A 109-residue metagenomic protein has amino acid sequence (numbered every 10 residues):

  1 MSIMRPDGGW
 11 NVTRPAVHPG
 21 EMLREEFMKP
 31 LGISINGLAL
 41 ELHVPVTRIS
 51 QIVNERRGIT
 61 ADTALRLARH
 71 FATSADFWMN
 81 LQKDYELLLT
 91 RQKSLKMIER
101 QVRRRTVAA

Functional and structural regions predicted by a protein language model:
M1-E25, P30-L31, M97-Q101, A109: N-terminal flexible/basic segments that precede or flank functional cores
P19, S74-A75: Hydrophobic side chains within well-formed alpha-helices
G32-Q51: Short alpha-helical DNA-recognition segment
N54-R56, K83: Residue-level detection of the helix-turn-helix DNA-binding "recognition helix"
R56-R69: Short, basic-rich loop-to-helix N-cap that marks the start of a DNA-contacting helix
R69, M79-A109: Short, charged recognition helix plus adjacent turn of helix-turn-helix-like nucleic-acid-binding domains
